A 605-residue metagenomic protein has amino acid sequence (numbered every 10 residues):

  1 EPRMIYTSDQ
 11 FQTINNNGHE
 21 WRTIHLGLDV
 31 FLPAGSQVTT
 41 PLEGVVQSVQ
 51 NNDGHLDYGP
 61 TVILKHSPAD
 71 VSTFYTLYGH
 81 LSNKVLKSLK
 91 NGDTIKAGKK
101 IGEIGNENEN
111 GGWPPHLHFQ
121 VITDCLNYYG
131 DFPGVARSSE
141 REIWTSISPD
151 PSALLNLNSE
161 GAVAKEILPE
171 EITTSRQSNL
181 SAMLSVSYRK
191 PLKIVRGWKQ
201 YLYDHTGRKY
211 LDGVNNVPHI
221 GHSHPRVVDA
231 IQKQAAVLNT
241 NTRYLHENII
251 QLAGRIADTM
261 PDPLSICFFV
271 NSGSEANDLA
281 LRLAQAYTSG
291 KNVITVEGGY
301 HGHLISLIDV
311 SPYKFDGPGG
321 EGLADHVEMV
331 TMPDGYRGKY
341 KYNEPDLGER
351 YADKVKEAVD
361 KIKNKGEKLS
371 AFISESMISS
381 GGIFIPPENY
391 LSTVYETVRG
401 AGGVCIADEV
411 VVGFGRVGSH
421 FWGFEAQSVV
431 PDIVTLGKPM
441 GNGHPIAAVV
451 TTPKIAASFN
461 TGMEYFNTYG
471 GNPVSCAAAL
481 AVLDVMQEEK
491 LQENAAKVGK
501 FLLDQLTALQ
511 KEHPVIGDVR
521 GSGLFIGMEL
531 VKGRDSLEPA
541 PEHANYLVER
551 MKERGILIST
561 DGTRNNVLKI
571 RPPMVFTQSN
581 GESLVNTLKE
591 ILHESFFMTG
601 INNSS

Functional and structural regions predicted by a protein language model:
E1-D29, E140-I167: Polar/charged, compositionally biased leader and regulatory segments
G18-H55: Short, glycine/small-residue-enriched coil/turn segments at secondary-structure junctions
L32, S48, H80-N83, N106 (+2 more regions): A residue-level detector for short acidic-glycine micro-motifs
T40-V85: Zn2+-dependent peptidoglycan hydrolase active-site motif and core
E43, A97, D204-T206: Residue-level recognition of short loop/turn positions
Q47-T61, K99-H116: Flexible, gly/ser-rich surface segments that form the specificity/activation loops bordering the active-site cleft
K87-K99, N106-E109, W113-E166: Acidic, glycine-rich catalytic/binding loops that coordinate metals and/or anionic ligands
I167-S605: Conserved N-terminal phosphate-binding loop of PLP-dependent enzymes in the Aspartate aminotransferase
